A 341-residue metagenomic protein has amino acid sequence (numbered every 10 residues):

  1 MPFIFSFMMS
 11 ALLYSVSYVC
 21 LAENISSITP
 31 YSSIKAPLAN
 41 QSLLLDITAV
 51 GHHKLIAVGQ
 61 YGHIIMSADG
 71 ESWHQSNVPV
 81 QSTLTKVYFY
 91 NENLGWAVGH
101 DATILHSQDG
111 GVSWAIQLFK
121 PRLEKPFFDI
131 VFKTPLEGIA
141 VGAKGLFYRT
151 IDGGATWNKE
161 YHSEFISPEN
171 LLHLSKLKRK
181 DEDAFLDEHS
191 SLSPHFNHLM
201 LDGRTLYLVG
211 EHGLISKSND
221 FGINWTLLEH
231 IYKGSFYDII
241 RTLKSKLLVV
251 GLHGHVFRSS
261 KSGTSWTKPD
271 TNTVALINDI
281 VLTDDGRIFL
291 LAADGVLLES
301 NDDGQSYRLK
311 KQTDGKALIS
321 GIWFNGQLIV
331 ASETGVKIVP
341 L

Functional and structural regions predicted by a protein language model:
M1-M8: Bacterial N-terminal signal peptides that target proteins for export
S10, V19-C20: Cleavable N-terminal signal peptides
S15-S17: N-terminal signal peptide c-region/cleavage motif recognized by signal peptidases
L21-L341: Residue-level hotspots at or immediately adjacent to binding/recognition sites across diverse folds
